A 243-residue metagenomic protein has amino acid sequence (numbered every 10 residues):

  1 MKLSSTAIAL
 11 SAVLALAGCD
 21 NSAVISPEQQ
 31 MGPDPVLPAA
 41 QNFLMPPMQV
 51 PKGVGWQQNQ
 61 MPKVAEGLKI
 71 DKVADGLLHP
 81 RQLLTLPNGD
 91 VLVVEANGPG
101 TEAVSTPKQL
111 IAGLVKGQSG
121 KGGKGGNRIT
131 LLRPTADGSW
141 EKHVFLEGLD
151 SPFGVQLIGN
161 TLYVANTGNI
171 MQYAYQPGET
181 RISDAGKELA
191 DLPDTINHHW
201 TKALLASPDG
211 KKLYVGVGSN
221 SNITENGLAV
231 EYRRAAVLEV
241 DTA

Functional and structural regions predicted by a protein language model:
M1-A7: Bacterial N-terminal signal peptides that target proteins for export
A15-G18: C-terminal motif of bacterial Sec signal peptides marking the signal peptidase cleavage site
N21-A243: Beta-propeller domains with acidic blade repeats across secreted/periplasmic ectodomains and cytosolic WD/CNH propellers
